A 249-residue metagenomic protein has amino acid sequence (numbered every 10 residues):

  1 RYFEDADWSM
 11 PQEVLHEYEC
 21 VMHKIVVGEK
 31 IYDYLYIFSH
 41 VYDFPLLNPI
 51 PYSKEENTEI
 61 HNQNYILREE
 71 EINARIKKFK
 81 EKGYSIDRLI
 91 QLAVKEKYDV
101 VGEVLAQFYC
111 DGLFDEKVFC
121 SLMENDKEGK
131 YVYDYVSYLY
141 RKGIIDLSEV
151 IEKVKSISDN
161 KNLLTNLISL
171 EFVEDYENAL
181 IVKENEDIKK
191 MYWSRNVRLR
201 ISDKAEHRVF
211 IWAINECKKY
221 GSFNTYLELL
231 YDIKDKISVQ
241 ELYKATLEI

Functional and structural regions predicted by a protein language model:
R1-I249: Non-catalytic all-alpha helical scaffold/repeat segments
